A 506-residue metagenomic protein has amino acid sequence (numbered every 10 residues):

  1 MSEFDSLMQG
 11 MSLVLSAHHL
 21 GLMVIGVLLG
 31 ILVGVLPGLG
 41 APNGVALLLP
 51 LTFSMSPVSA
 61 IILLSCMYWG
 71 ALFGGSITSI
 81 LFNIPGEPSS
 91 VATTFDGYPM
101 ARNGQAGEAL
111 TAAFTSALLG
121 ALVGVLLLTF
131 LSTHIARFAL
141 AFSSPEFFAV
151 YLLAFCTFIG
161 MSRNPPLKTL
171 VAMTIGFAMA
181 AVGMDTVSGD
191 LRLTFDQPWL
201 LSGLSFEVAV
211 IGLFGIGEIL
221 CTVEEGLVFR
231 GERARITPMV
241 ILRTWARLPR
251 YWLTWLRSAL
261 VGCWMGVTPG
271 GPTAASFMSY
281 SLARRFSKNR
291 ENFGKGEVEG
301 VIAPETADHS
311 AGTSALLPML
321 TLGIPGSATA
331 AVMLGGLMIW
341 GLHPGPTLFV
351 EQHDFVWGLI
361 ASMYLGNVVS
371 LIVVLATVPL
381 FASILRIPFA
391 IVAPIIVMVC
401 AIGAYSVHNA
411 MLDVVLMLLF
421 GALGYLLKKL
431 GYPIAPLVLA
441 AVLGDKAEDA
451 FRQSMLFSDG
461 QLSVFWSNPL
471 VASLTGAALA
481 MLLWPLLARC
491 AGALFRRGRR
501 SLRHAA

Functional and structural regions predicted by a protein language model:
M1-A60, T133, A139-L140, L191-E297 (+6 more regions): Helix-loop-helix hairpins and the membrane-proximal interhelical loops of multi-pass alpha-helical transport proteins
V27-A41, G70-N83, F158-R163, L260-G271 (+3 more regions): Transmembrane alpha-helix interface/packing and boundary motifs in multi-pass membrane proteins, characterized by
I31, L47-P50, L64-L72, A113-L118 (+13 more regions): Transmembrane helix-bundle signature of multi-pass membrane transporters/permeases
A41-L51, L64, S79-P99, F130 (+8 more regions): Re-entrant/interfacial helical elements at transmembrane boundaries that shape and gate the permeation pathway
L47, L81-A109, H134, S143 (+3 more regions): Flexible loop linkers connecting adjacent transmembrane helices in multi-pass alpha-helical membrane transporters
V58-I62, P99-S116, K288-V301, A328-A331 (+1 more regions): Membrane-interface alpha-helices at helix entry/exit sites of multi-pass transporters
Y68-I80, G86, E297-L322, G326 (+1 more regions): A structural-propensity feature for long, helix-poor, extended segments
T111-L227, I339-R489: Membrane-embedded alpha-helical modules
